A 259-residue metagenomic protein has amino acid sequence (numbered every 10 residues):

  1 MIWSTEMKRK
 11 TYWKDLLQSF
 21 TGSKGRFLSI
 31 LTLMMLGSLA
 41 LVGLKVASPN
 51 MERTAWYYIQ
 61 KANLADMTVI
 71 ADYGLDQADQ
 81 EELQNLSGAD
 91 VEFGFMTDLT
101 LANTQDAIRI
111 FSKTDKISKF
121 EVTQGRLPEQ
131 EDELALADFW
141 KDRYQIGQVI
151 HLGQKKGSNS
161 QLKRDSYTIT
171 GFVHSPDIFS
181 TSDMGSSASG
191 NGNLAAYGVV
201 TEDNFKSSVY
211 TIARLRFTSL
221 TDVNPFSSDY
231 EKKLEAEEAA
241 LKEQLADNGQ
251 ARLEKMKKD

Functional and structural regions predicted by a protein language model:
I2-D259: Membrane transport/envelope proteins' first extracytoplasmic loop
